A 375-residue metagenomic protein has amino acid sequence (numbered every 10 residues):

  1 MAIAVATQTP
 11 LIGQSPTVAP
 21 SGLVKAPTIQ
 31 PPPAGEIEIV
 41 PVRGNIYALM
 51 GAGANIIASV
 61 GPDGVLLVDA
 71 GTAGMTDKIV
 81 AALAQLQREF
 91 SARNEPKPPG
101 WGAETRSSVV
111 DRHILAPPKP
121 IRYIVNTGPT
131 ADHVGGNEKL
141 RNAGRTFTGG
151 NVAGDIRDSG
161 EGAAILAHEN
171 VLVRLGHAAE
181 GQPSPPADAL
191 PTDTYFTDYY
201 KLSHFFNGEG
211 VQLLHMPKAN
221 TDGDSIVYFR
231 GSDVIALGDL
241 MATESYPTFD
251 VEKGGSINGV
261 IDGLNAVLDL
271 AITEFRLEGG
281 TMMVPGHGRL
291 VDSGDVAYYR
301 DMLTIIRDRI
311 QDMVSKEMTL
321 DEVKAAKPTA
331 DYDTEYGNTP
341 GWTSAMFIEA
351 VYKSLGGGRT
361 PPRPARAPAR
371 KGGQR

Functional and structural regions predicted by a protein language model:
P10-E36, S91-A92, P98-A116, A365-K371: N-terminal pre-domain segments of enzymes
S15-T28, G149, T273-G280, R289-R375: Accessory terminal helices/loops
E38-P98, S225-F229, D233-D239: Conserved beta-strand hairpin/beta-sheet module of binuclear metal-dependent hydrolase folds, prominently
N45, S59, D69, G128 (+9 more regions): Divalent metal-coordination and catalytic microenvironments
D63, G74-D155, E161-A163: Active-site metal-binding motif and surrounding structural segment of the metallo-beta-lactamase
G64-L67, G71-G74, E89, S203 (+2 more regions): Metallo-beta-lactamase
V68-A70, E95, G100-S107, P120-T130 (+3 more regions): Active-site neighborhood of phospho(di)ester-bond hydrolases with catalytic His/Asp-centered motifs
G154-P217, T221-G223, R230-G231, D262-L264 (+1 more regions): Metallo-beta-lactamase
